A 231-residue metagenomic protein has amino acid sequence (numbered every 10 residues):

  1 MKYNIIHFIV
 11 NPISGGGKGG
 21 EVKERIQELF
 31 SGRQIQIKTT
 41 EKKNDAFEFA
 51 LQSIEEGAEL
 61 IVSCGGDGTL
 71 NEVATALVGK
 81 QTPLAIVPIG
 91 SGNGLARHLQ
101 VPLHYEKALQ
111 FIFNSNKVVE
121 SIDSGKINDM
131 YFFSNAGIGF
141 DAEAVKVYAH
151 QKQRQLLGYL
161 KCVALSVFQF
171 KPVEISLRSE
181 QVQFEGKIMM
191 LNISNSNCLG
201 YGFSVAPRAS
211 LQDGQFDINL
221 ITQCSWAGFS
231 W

Functional and structural regions predicted by a protein language model:
M1-I61, N71, K107: ATP/NTP phosphate-donor binding region
I9, G79-P83, I89-M190: Catalytic core of DAGKc-family lipid kinases
I35, V163-I175, Q212-W231: Catalytic phosphate-donor-binding core of small-molecule kinases
V62, A85: Short aromatic-hydrophobic micro-motifs that form the base-stacking/packing surface for donor nucleotide recognition
S63-D67: N-terminal glycine-rich "phosphate-gripper" loop used for MgATP/nucleotide binding and carboxylate activation
G68-T82: Short Gly/Thr/Asp-enriched flexible loops that form oxyanion-binding sites at enzyme active sites
G137, D141, N192-A206: Glycine-rich phosphate/pyrophosphate-binding beta-alpha loops
H150-G158, L199-G202, P207-G228: Gly/Ser/Thr-rich active-site loops/lids in small-molecule metabolic enzymes that frequently grip phosphoryl groups
